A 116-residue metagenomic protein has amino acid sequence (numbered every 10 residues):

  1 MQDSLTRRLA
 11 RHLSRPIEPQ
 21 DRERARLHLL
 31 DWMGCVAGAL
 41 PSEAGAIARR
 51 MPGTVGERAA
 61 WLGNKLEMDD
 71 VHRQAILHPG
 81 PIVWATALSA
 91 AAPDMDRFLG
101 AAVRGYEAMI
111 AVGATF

Functional and structural regions predicted by a protein language model:
M1-F116: N-terminal core-entry segment
